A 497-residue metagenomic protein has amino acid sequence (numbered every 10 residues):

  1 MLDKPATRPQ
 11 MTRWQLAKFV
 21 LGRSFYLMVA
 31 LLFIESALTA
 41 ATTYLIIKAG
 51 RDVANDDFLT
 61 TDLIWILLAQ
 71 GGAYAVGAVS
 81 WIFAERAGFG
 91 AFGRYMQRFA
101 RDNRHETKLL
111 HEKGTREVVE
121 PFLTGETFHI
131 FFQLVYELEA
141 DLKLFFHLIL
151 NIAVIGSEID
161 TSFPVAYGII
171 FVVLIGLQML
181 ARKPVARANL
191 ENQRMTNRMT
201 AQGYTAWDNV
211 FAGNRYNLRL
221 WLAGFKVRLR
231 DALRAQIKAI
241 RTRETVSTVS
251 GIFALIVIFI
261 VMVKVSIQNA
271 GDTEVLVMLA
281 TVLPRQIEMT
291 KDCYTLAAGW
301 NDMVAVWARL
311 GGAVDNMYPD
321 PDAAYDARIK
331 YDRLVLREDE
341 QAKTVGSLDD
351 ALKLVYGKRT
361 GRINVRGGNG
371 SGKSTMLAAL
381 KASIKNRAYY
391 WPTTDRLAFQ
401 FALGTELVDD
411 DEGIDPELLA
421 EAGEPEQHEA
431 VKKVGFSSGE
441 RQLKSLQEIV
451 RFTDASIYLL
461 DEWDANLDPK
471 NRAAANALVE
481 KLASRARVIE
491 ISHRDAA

Functional and structural regions predicted by a protein language model:
M1-T39, A84, H129, F145 (+2 more regions): Membrane-integrated ABC transporters
K18-R23, G125-V135, N214-F259: An intracellular "coupling" helix at the cytosolic face of ABC transporter transmembrane type-1 domains
F25-V76, I155-V165: Transmembrane helix-loop-helix hairpins at lipid-water interfaces of multipass membrane proteins, especially the type-1
A37-I47, E139-R182, I237-T290: A hydrophobic transmembrane-helix motif
A91-L109, T115-E120, L190-R230, V306-A313: Short cytosolic helices in intracellular loops of multi-pass membrane proteins
R104-N151: Juxtamembrane loop-to-helix connectors within ABC transporter transmembrane domains
E274-V277, T281-D322: Cytosolic ends of transmembrane helices, especially the final helix of ABC transmembrane type-1 domains
A378-S383, S438-Y458: GG-anchored amphipathic helix commonly corresponding to the ABC/SMC/Rad50 NBD signature/C-loop
